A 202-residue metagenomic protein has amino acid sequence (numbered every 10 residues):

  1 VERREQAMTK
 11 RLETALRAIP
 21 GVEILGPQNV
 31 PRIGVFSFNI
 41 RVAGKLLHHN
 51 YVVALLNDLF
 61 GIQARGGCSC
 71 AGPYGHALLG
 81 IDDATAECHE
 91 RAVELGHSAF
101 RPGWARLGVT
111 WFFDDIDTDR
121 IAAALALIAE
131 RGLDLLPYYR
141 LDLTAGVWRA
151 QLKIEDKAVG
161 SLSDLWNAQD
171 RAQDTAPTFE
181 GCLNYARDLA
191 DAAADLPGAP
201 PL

Functional and structural regions predicted by a protein language model:
V1-R4, T9-G26, I33-L202: Non-catalytic terminal extensions of PLP-dependent enzymes
